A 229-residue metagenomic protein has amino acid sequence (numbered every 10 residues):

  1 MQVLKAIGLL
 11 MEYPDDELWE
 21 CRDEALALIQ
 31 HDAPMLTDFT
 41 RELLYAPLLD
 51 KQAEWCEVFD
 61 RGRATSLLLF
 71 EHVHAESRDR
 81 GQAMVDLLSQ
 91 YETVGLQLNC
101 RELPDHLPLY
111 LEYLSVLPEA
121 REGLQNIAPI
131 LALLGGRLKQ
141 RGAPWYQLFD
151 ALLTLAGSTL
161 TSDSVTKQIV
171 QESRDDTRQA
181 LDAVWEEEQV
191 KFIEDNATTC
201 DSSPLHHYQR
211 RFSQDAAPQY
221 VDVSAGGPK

Functional and structural regions predicted by a protein language model:
M1-L107, L111-K229: Charged, alpha-helix-forming regions
